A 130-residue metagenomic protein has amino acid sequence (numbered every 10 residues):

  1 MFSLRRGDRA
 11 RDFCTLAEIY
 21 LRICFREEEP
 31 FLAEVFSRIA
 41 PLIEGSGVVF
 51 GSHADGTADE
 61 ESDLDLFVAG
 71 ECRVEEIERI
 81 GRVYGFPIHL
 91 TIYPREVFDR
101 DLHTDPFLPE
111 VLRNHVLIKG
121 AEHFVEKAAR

Functional and structural regions predicted by a protein language model:
M1-G45, A54-E61, A69-R130: Catalytic core of pol beta-like nucleotidyltransferases
F50-S52: Glycine-rich beta-strand-to-loop/alpha-helix junction loops that act as flexible
